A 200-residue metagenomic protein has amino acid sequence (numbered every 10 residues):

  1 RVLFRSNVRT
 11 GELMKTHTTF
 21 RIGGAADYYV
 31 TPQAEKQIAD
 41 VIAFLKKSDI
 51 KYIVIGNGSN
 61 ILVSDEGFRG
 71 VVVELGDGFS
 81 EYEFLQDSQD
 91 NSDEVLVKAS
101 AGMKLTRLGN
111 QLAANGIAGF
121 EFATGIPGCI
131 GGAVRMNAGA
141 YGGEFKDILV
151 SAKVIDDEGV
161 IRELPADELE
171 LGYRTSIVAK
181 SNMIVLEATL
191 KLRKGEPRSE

Functional and structural regions predicted by a protein language model:
V2-L3: Short, small-residue-biased leader/transition segments that mark boundaries at the very start of proteins
V8-T10, T18, I22, I61 (+2 more regions): Phosphate/pyrophosphate- and phosphate-bearing ligand-binding catalytic cores of soluble enzymes
R9-T10, I53-G56, V63, A99-A101 (+2 more regions): General beta-strand structural signal in soluble alpha/beta enzymes
T16-I22, S80, L85-D90, V178: Short, flexible, solvent-exposed loop/turn segments with mixed acidic/basic and small polar residues
F20-Y82, L96-G102: Glycine-rich N-terminal segment of FAD-binding domains in flavoprotein oxidoreductases, spanning the beta-loop-helix
V30-E35, L62-E81, R135-P165, K180-E187: Structural signature of FAD isoalloxazine-binding scaffolds in flavoprotein oxidoreductases
Q86-G125: A generic, well-ordered mixed alpha/beta core segment in the N-terminal half of proteins
G109, A113-V150: A gly/ser-rich beta-alpha-beta helix-loop segment of oxidoreductase catalytic cores
